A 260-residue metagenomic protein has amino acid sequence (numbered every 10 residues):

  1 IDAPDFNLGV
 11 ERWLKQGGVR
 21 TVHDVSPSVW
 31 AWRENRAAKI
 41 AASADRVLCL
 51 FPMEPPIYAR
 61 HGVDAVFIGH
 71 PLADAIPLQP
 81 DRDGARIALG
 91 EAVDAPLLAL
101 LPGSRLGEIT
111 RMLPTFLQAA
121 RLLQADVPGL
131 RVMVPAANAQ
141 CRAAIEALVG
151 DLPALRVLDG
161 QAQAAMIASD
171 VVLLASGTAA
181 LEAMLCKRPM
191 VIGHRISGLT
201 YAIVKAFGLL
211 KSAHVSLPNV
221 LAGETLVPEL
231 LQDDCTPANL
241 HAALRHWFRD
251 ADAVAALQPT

Functional and structural regions predicted by a protein language model:
I1-T260: Nucleotide-activated sugar donor-binding and catalytic core shared by glycosyltransferases and related lipid-linked
